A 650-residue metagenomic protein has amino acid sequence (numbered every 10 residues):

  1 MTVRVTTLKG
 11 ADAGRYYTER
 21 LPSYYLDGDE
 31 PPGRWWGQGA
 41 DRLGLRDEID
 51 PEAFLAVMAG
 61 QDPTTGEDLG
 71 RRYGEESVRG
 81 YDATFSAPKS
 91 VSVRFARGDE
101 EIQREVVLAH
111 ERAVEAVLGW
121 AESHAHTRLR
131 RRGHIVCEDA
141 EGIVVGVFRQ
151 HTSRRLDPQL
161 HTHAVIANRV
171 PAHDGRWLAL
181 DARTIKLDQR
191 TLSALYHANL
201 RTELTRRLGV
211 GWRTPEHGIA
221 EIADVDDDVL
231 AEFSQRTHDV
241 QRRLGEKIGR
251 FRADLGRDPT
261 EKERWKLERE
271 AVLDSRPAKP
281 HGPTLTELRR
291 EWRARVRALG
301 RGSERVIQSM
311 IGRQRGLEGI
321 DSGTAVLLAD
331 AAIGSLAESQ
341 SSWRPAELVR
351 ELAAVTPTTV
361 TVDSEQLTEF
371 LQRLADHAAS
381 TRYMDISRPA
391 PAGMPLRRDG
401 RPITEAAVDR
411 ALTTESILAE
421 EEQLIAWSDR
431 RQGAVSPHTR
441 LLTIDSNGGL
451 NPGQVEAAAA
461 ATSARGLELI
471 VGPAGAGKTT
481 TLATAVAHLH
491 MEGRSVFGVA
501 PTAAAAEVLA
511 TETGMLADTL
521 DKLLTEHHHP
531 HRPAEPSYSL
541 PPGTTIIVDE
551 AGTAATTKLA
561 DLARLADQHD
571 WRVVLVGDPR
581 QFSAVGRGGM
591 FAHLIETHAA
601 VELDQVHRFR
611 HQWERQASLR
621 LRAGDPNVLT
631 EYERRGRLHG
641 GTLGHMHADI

Functional and structural regions predicted by a protein language model:
M1-S339, R344-A353, E369-Q372, M384-M394: Intrinsically disordered, flexible peripheral segments
S380-A459, A464, P530: Pre-P-loop entry segment of helicase/translocase ATPase cores
Q423, R431-T439, T443, E456-A460 (+3 more regions): Conserved helicase motor core of P-loop NTPases
E468-V471: Short hydrophobic/aromatic beta-strand immediately N-terminal to the Walker A/P-loop
P473-A474, P501: P-loop (Walker A) phosphate-binding loop of NTP-binding proteins
G477: Conserved glycine(s) of the Walker
T481, A485: Hydrophobic positions on the alpha1 helix immediately C-terminal to the Walker A/P-loop
M491, S495-L565, H593, D604-H607 (+1 more regions): Conserved P-loop NTPase motor core of helicases/translocases
